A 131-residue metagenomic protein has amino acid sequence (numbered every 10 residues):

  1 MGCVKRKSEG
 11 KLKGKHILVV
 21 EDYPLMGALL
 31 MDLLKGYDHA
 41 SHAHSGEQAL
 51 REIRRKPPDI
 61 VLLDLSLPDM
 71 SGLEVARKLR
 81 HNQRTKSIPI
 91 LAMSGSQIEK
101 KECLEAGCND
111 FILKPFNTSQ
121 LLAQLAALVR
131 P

Functional and structural regions predicted by a protein language model:
E21, S94: Conserved acidic carboxylate
Y23-S41: Two-component/phosphorelay signaling modules centered on CheY-like receiver
L25, F116-A126: C-terminal output helix
H42, L67-M70, E105: Residue-level signal for the "D+5" position in two-component response regulator receiver
S45-Q48, S71-E74: Acidic catalytic/metal-coordinating carboxylates
D64: Active-site residues of response regulator receiver
P68, K86, K114: The feature encodes the CheY-like receiver
E74, S96-L113, A123: Alpha4 helix (beta4-alpha4-beta5 surface) of REC/receiver domains from two-component response regulators
